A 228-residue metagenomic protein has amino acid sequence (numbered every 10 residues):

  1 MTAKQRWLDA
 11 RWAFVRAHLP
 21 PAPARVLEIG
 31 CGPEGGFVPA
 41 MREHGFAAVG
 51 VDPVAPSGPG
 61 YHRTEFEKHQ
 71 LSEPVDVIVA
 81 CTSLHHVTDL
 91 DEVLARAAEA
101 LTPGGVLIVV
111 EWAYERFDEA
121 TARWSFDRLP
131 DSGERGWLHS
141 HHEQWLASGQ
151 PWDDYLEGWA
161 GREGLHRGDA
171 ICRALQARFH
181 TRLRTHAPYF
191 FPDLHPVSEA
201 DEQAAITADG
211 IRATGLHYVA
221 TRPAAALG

Functional and structural regions predicted by a protein language model:
Q5-P23: Conserved alpha-helix/loop element of class I SAM-dependent methyltransferases that forms part of the SAM/SAH-binding
P23-G32: Conserved class I S-adenosyl-L-methionine
G32-K68: Class I SAM-dependent methyltransferase SAM/SAH-binding core
V79: A conserved beta-strand element that flanks and buttresses the S-adenosyl-L-methionine
E92-P103: A short glycine-rich, Lys/Arg-flanked "PGG" loop and its adjoining helix->strand segment in the class I
I108-S140: Conserved class I S-adenosyl-L-methionine
Q144-A174: A conserved mid-domain beta-alpha-beta active-site/ligand-binding segment of alpha/beta enzyme cores
D169-R173, A177, R182-G228: A C-terminal cap/extension of S-adenosyl-L-methionine-dependent methyltransferases that defines the acceptor-substrate
